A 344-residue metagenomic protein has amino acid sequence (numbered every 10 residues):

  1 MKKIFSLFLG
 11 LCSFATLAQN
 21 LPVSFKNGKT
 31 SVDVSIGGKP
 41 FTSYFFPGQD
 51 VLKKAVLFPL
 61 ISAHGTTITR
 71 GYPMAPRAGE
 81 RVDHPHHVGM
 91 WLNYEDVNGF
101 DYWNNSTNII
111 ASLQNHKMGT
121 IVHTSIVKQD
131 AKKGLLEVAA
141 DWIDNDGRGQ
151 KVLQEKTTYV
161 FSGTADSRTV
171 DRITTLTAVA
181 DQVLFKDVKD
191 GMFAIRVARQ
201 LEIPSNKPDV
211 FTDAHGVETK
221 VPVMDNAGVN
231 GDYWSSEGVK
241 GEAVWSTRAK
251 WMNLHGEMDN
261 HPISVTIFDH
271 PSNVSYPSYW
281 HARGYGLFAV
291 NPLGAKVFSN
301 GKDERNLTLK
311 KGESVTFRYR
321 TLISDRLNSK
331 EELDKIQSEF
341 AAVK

Functional and structural regions predicted by a protein language model:
M1-L21: Bacterial Sec-dependent N-terminal signal peptides
Q19-P85, I173, V188, N328 (+1 more regions): Beta-strand-rich N-terminal accessory domains
P47-Q49, A55-P59, T164-T212, V223: Acidic (Asp/Glu-rich), glycine- and aromatic
V51-S106, A214-R248: Extracellular/lumen-exposed scaffold segments
H84-D166: Extended, loop-rich substrate-binding clefts of extracytoplasmic carbohydrate-active enzymes
A140-D146, Y159-G163, L176-A180, V197-L201 (+1 more regions): Beta-strand elements of well-folded, non-transmembrane domains
K189-V274: Active-site/ligand-binding surface loops and adjacent short beta/alpha elements that line catalytic pockets across
V265-K344: Beta-strand-rich recognition/accessory modules
